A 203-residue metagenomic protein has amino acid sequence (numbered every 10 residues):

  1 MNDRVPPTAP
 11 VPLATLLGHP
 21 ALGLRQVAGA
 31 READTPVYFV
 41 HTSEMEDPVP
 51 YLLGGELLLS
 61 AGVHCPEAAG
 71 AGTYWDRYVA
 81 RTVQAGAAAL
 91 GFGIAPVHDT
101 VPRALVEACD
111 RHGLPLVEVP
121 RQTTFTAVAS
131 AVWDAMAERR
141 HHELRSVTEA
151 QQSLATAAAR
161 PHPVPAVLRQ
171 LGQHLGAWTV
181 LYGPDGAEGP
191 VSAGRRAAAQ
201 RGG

Functional and structural regions predicted by a protein language model:
M1-G203: Alpha-helical/coil-rich non-catalytic "connector" segments in signaling and regulatory proteins
